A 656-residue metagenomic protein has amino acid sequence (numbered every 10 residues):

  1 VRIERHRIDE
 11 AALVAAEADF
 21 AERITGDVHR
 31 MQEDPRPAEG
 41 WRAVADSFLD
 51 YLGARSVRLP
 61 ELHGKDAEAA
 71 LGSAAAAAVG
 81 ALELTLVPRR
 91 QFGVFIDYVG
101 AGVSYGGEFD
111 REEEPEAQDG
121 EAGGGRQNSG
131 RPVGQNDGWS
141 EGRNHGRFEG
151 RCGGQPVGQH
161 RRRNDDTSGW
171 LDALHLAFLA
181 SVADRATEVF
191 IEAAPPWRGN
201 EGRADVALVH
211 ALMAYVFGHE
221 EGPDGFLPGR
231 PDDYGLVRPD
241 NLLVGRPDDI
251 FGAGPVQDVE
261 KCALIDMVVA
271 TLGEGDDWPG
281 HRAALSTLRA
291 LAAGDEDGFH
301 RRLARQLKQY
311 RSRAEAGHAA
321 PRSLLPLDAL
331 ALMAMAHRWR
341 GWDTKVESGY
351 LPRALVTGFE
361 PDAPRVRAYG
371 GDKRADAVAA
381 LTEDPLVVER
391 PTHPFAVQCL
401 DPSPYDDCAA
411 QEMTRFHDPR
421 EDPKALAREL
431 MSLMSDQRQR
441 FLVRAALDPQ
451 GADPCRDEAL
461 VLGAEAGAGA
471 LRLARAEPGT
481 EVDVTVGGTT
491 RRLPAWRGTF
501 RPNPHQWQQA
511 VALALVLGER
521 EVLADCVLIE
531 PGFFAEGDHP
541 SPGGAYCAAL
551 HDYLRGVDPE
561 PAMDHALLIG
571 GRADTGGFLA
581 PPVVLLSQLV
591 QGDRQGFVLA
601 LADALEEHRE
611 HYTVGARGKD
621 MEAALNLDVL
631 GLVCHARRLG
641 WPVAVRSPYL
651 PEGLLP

Functional and structural regions predicted by a protein language model:
V1-G53, D276-A292, H300-L447, T575-L586 (+2 more regions): Terminal, non-catalytic domain-edge segments
H29-R126, G130, G134, G138 (+3 more regions): Eukaryote-skewed repeat-based solenoidal scaffolds used as protein-protein interaction platforms, primarily
